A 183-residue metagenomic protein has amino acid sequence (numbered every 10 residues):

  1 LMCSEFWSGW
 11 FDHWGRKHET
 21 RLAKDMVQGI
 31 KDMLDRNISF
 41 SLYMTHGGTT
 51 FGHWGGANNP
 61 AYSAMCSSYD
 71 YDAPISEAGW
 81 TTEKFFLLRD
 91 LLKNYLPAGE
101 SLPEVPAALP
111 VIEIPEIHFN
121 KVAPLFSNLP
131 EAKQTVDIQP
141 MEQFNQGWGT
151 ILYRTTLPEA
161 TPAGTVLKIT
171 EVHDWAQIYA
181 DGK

Functional and structural regions predicted by a protein language model:
L1-I30: Extracellular glycoside hydrolase catalytic/binding regions
S4-G9, D32-S41, T45-K183: Carbohydrate-binding surfaces of carbohydrate-active enzymes
